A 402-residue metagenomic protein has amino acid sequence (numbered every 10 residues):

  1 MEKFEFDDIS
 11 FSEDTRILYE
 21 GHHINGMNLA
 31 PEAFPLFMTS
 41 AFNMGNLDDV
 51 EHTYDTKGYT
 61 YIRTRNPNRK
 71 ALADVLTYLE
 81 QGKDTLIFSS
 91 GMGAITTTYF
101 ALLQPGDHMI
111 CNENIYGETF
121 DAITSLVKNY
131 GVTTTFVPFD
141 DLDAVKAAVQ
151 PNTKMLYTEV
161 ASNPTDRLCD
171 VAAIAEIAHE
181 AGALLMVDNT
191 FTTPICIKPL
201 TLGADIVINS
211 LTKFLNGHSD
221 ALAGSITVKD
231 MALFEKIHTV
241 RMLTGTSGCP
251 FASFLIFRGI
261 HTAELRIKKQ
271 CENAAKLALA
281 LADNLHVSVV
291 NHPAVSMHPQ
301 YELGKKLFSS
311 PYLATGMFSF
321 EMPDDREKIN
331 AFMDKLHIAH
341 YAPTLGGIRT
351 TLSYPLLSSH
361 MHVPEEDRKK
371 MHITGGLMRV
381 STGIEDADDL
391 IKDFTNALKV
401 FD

Functional and structural regions predicted by a protein language model:
M1, T124-S125, T133, P151-K154 (+2 more regions): PLP-dependent enzyme catalytic core of the Aspartate aminotransferase-like
M1-T56: N-terminal glycine-rich, Lys/His-bearing helix-loop that initiates the first secondary-structure elements of many
E2-I9, D14-N25, T85-N284, N291: Conserved PLP-enzyme active-site core in the AAT-like
H22-I24, S40-M44, F191, K213 (+6 more regions): Glycine-rich beta-alpha junction loops
A41-G93, E118, A122-S125: Conserved N-terminal alpha-helix of the aminotransferase class I/II PLP-enzyme fold
N43-L47, L233-F234, A263, D325-K328 (+2 more regions): Short, acidic Gly/Pro/Ser/Thr-rich loop/turn segments
T244-G245, L336-G346, A397-D402: A common structural junction motif
V287-M378, T382: Conserved C-terminal alpha-helix-loop-beta "cap" of PLP-dependent enzymes that closes/shapes the active-site mouth
